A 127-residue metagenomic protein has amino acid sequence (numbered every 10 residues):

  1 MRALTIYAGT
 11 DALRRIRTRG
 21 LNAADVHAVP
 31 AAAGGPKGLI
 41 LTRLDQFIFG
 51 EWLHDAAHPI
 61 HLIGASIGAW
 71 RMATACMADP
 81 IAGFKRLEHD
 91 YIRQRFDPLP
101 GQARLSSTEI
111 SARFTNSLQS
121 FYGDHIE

Functional and structural regions predicted by a protein language model:
M1-I60: Helix-rich "cap/lid" substructures immediately adjacent to catalytic or cofactor-binding pockets
R2, R14-R19, R43, R71 (+4 more regions): Arginine residue identity/basic-tract feature
A24-A31, D55, I67-R71, Q94-A103: Glycine-/proline-rich flexible loop or hinge segments
P36, I40, I67, F114: Catalytic-loop motifs flanking and including active-site residues across diverse enzymes
L44-E51, C76-D90: A glycine- and small-aliphatic-rich helix-loop capping segment at beta-alpha/alpha-beta transitions that lines
I60-T74: Catalytic nucleophile loop
P80-E127: Patatin-like phospholipase catalytic region
